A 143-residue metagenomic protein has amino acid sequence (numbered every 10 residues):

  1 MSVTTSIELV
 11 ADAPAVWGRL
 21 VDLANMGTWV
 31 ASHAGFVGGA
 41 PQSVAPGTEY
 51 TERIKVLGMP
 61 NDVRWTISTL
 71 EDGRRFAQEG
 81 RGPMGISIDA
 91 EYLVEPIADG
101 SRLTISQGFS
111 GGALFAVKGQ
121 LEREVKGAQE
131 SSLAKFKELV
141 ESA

Functional and structural regions predicted by a protein language model:
M1, A11, E52, E79 (+1 more regions): Residue-level detector of alpha-helix boundaries and kinks
M1-A40, A45, E141: Hydrophobic ligand-binding cavity/cleft-lining segments
S2-T4, P60-R64, I86-E91: Short, surface-exposed coil-to-beta transition loops
E8, S68-T69, L93-E95: Well-ordered beta-strand positions
D12, D72-G73, I97-G100: Short strand-connecting beta-turns/loops that link adjacent beta-strands
V37-P83, R102, S131-A143: Glycine-rich portal/gate segments that line the openings of hydrophobic small-molecule binding cavities
E79-S131, F136: Beta-strand/loop substructures that line and gate deep hydrophobic ligand-binding cavities in soluble
